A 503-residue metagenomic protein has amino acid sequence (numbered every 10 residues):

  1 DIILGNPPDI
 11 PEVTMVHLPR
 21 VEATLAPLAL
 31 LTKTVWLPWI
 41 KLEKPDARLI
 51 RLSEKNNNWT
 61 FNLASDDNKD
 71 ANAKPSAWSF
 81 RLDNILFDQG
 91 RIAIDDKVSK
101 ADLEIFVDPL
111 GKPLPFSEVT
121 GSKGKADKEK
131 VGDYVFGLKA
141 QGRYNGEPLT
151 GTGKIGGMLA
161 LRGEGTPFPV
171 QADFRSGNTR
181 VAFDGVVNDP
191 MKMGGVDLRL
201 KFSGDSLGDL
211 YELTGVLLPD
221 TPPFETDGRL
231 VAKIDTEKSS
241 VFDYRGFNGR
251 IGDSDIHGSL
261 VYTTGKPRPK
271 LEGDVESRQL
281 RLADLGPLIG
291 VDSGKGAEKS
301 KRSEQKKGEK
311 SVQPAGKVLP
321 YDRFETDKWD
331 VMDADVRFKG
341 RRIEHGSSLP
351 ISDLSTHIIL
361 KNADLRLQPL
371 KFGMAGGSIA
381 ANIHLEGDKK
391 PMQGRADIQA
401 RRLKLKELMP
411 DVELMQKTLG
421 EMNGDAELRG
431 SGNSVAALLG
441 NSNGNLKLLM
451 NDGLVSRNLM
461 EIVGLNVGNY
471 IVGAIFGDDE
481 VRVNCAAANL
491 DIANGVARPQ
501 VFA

Functional and structural regions predicted by a protein language model:
D1-L4, L18, L37, L42 (+8 more regions): Hydrophobic residues on conserved beta-strands that form the core of alpha/beta folds
I2-E129, Y144, L271-V331, G453-D478: Secondary-structure transition motifs
N6, L25-P27, K44, R51 (+11 more regions): Residues on the solvent-exposed faces and adjacent turns of beta-rich solenoids used to engage binding targets
P8-L25, L37, K97-K112, N145-G156 (+11 more regions): Amphipathic hydrophobic-ligand
G90, P167-A172, V241-N248, F338-R341 (+2 more regions): Transmembrane beta-strand segments that form the barrel wall of outer-membrane beta-barrel proteins
D235-E237, F242, F247-G273, L288-V291 (+6 more regions): Extended terminal
M332, R337-S378: Short, highly charged
